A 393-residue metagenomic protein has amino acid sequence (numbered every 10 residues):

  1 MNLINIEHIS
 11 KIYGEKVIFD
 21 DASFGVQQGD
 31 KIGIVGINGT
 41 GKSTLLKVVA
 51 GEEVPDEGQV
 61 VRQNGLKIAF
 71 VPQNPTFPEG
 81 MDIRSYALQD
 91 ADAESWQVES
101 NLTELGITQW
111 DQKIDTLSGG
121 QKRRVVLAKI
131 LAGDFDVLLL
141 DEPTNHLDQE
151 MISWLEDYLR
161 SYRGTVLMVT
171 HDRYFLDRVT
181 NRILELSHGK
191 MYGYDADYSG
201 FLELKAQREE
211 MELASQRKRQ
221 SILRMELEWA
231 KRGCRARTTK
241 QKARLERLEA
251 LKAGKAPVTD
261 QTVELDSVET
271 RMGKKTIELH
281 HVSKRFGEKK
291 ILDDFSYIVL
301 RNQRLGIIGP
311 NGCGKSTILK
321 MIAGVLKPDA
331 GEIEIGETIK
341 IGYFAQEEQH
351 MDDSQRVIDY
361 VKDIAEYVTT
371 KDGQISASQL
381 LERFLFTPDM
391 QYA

Functional and structural regions predicted by a protein language model:
M1-Q216, Q261, L265-A393: ABC ATP-binding cassette signature C-motif
L204-R247, L251-V258: Intracellular alpha-helical coupling/juxtamembrane segments of multi-pass membrane proteins
